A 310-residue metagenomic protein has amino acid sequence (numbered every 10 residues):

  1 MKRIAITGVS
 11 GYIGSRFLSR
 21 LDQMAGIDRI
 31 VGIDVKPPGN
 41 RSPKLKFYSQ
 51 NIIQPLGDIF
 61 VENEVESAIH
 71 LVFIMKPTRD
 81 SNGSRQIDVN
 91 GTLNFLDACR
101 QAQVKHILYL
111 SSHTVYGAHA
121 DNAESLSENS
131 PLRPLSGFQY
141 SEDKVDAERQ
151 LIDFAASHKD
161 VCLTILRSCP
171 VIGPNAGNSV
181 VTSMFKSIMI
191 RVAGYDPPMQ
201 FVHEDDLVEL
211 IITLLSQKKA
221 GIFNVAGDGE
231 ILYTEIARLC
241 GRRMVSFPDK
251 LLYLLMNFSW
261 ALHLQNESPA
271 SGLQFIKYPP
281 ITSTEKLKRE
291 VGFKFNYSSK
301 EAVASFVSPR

Functional and structural regions predicted by a protein language model:
I4-M24: N-terminal Rossmann NAD(P)H-binding glycine-rich loop of SDR-like oxidoreductase domains
S49-N90, A98-Q101, A118: NAD(P)H-binding glycine-rich loop region in Rossmannoid oxidoreductase-like domains and their noncatalytic homologs
N94-Q139: Conserved Rossmann-fold NAD(P)-dependent oxidoreductase catalytic core, especially the SDR/UDP-sugar
D121-I165: Catalytic helix-loop patch of NAD(P)-dependent Rossmann-fold dehydrogenases
V145, H158-V161, I172-T182, T213-F223 (+1 more regions): Glycine/proline-rich active-site loop of Rossmann-fold NAD(P)-dependent oxidoreductases
F154-Q200, E204: NAD(P)-dependent short-chain dehydrogenase/reductase
V208-P269, T284: Mid/C-terminal beta-alpha module of Rossmann-like enzyme folds, strongest in SDR-family dehydrogenases/epimerases
K286-R289, Y297-R310: Amphipathic terminal alpha-helices
